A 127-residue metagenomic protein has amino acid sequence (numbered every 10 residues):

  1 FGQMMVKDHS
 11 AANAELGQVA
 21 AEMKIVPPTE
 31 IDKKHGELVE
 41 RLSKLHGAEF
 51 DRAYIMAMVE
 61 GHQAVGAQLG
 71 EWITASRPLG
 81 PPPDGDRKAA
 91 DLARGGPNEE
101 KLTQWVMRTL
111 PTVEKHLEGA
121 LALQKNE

Functional and structural regions predicted by a protein language model:
F1-E127: His/Met- and acidic-residue-enriched segments that coordinate or traffic transition-metal cofactors and support
